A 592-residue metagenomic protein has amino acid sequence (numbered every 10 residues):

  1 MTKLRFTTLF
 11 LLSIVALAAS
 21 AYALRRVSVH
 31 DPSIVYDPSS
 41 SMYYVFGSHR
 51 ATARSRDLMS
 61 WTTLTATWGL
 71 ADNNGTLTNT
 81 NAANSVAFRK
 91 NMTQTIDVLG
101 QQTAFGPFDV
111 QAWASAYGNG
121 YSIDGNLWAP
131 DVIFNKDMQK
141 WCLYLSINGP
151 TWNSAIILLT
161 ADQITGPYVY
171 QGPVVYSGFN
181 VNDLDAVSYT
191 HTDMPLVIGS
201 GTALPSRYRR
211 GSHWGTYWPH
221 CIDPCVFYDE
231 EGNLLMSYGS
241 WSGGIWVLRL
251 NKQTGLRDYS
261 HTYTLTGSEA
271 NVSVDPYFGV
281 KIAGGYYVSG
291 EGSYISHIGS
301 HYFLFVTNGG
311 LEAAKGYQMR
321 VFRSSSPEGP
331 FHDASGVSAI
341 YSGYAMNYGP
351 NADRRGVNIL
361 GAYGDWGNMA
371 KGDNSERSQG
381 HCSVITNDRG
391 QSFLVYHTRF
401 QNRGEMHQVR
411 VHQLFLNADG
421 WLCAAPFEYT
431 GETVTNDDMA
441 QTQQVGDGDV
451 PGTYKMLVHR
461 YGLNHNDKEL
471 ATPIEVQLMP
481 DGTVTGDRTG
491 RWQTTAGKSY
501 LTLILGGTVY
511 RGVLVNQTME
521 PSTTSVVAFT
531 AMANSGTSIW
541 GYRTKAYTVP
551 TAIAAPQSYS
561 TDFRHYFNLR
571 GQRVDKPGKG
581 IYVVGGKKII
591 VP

Functional and structural regions predicted by a protein language model:
M1-F10: Bacterial N-terminal signal peptides that target proteins for export
L9-A18: Bacterial N-terminal signal peptides
Y22-V549: Carbohydrate-active catalytic/glycan-binding domains of CAZyme proteins, especially the secreted or lumenal ectodomains
R50, T561-F563, G578: Short loop/turn microsegments at loop-to-beta-strand junctions
V450-T453, G578-Y582: A glycine-anchored, Pro-Gly-centered beta-turn/N-cap motif
T548-R570: Residue-level detector of functionally pivotal "anchor" positions at catalytic/ligand-binding pockets or at interdomain
L569-I581: Short, solvent-exposed S/T- and G/P-enriched segments that are highly enriched in secreted/extracellular and lumenal
I581-P592: C-terminal tail/sorting-segment detector
